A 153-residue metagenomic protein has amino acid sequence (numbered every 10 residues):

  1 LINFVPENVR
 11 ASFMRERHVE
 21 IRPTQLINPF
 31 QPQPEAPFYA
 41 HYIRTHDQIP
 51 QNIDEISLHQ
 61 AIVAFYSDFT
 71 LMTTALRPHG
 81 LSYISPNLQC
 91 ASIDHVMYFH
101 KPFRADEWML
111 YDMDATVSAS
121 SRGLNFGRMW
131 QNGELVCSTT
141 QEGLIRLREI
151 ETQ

Functional and structural regions predicted by a protein language model:
L1-Q153: Terminal targeting signals and extreme-terminal segments of soluble enzymes
